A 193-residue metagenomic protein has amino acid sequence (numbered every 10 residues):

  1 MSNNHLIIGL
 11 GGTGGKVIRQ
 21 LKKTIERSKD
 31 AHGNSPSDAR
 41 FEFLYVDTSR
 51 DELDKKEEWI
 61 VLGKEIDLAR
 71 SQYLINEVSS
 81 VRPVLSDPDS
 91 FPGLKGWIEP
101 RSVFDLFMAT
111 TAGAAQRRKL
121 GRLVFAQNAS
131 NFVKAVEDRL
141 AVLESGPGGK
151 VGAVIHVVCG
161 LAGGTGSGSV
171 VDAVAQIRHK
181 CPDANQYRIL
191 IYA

Functional and structural regions predicted by a protein language model:
M1-V158, G168-A193: Segments that form or flank anion-binding pockets
